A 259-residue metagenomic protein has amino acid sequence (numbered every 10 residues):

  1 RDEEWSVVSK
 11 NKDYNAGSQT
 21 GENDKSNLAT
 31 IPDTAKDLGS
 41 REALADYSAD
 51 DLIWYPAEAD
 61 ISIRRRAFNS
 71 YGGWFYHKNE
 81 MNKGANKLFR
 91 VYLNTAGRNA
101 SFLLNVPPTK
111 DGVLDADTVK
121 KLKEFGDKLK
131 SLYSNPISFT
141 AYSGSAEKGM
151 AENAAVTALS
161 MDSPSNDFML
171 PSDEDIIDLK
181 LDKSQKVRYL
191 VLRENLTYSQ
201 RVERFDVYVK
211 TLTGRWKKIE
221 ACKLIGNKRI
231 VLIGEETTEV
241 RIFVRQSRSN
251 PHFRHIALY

Functional and structural regions predicted by a protein language model:
R1-D173, I177-R201, Y208, K218-L232 (+1 more regions): Mature catalytic domains of secreted/periplasmic carbohydrate-active enzymes
D206-Y208, A257: Beta-strand signatures of extracellular beta-sandwich domains
K210-L212: A short, structured loop/turn motif at beta-sheet edges
T237-E239: Extracellular Ig-like/FN3 beta-sandwich strand-entry sites
R248-Y259: Edge beta-strands of jelly-roll/beta-sandwich modules across compartments, strongly enriched in secreted/luminal
